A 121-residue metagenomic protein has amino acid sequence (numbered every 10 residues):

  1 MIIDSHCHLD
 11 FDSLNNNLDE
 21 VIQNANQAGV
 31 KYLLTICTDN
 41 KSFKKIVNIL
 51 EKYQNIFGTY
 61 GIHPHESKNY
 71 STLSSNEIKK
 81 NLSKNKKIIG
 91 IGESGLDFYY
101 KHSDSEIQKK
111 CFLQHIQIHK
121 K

Functional and structural regions predicted by a protein language model:
M1-K121: Mid-domain alpha/beta scaffold segments of enzyme catalytic cores
